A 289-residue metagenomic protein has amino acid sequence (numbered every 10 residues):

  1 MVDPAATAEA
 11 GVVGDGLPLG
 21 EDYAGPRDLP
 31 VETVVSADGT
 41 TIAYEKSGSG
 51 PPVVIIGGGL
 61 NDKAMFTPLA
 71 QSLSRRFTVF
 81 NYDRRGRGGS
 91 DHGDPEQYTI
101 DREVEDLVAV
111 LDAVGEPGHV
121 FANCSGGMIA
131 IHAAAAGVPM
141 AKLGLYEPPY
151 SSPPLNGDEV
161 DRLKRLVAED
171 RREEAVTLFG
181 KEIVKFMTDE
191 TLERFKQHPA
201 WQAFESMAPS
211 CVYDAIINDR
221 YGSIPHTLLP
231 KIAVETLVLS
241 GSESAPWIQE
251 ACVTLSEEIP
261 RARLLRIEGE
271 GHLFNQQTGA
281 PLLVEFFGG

Functional and structural regions predicted by a protein language model:
G14, Y23-D28, T33-D91: Conserved HGGG/HGGXW glycine-rich cap/lid loop of the alpha/beta-hydrolase fold
D28-P30, P199-I224: Hydrophobic, aromatic-rich cap/lid helix
F80-F121, S125: Active-site loop/oxyanion-hole signature of alpha/beta-hydrolase fold enzymes
P117-P153: Conserved hydrolase catalytic core segment
S152-Q202, Y213-N218: Helix-rich cap/lid subdomain of alpha/beta-hydrolase
I232, V238-S240: Short beta-strand/loop motif that positions the catalytic acidic residue of the alpha/beta-hydrolase fold
A245-A251: Conserved alpha/beta-hydrolase "acid-adjacent" motif
R261-G289: Catalytic active-site module of serine/aspartate enzymes centered on a nucleophile-bearing elbow/loop
